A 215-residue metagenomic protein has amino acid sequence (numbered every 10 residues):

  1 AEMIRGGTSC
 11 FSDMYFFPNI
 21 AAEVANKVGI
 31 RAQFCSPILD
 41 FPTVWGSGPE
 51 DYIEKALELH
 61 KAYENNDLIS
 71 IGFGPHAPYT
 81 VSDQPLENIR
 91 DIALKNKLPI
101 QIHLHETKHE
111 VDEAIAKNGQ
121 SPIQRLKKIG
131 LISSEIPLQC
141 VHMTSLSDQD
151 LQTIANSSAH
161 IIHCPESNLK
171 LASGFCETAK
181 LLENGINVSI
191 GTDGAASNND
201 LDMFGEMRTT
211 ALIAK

Functional and structural regions predicted by a protein language model:
A1-F17, P75-P85: Divalent metal-binding segments
A1-I4, N26, A155, L182: Non-catalytic positions within long, well-ordered alpha-helices that form the structural scaffold/packing of enzyme
G6-T8, I30, K97, S158-A159: A structural motif
G7, A25, F73, H103 (+5 more regions): Divalent metal-coordination and catalytic microenvironments
F11-S12, Q33, Q101, Q139-V141 (+2 more regions): Structural detector of well-ordered beta-strand residues that form the stable sheet scaffold of enzyme domains
I20-S145, Q149: Metal-coordinating catalytic core of metallo-dependent amide/deamination hydrolases
Q124-P137, A179-K215: His/Asp/Glu-enriched, well-ordered alpha-helical/loop segment that forms or immediately abuts the divalent-metal
K170-A172: Helical hairpin unit composed of two closely spaced alpha helices linked by a short loop
